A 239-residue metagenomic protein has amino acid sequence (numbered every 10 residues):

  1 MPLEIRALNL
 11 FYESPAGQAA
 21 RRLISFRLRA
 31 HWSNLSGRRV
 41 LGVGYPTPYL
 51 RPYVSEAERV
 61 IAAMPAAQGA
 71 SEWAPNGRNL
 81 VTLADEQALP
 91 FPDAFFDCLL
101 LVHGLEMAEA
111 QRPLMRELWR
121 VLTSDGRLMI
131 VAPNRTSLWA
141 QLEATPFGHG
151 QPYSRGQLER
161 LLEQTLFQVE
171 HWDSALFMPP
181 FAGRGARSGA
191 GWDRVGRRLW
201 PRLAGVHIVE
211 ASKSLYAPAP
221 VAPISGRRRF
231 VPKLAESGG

Functional and structural regions predicted by a protein language model:
M1-N34: Class I SAM-dependent methyltransferase Rossmann-like catalytic core, especially the SAM/SAH-binding loop
F26, H31-L89: Class I SAM-dependent methyltransferase SAM/SAH-binding core
L99-L100: Hydrophobic beta-strand segment of the Class I
R112-R127: A short glycine-rich, Lys/Arg-flanked "PGG" loop and its adjoining helix->strand segment in the class I
A132-H149: Short, glycine-/aromatic-enriched active-site segment of Class I SAM-dependent methyltransferases
G148-W172, L176, H207: Short alpha-helix
E170-V195, R202-A204: Conserved catalytic loop of SAM-dependent methyltransferase domains
R194-G239: C-terminal lobe and adjacent flexible extensions of AdoMet/dcAdoMet transferase-like proteins
